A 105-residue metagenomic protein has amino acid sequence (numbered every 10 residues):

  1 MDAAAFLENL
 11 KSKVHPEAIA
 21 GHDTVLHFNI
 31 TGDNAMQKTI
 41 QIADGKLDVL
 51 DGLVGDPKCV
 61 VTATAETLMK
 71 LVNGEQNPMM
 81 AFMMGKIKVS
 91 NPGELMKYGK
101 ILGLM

Functional and structural regions predicted by a protein language model:
M1-M105: Feature captures hydrophobic
